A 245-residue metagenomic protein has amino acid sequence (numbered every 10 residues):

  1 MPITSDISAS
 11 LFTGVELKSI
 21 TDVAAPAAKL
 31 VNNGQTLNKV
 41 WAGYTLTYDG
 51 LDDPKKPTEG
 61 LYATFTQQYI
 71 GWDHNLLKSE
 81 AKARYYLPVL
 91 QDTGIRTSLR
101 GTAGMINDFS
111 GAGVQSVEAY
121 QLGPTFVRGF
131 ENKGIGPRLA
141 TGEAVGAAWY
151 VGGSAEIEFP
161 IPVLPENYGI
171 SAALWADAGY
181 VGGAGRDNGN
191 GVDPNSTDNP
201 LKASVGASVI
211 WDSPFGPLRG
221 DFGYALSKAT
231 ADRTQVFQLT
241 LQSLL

Functional and structural regions predicted by a protein language model:
P2-T4: Residue-level recognition of beta-strand termini and adjacent short loop/turns
S10-I170, L174-V192, A231, L239-L244: C-terminal outer-membrane beta-barrel translocator/porin domains of Gram-negative envelope proteins and their
A119, P124, G185-L245: C-terminal beta-signal and terminal closure region of outer-membrane beta-barrel proteins
